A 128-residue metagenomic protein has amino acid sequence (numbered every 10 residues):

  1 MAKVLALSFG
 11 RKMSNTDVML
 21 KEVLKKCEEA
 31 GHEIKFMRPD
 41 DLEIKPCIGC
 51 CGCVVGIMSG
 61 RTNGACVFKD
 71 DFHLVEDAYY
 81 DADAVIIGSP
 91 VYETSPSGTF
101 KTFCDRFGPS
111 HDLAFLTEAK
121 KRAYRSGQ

Functional and structural regions predicted by a protein language model:
M1-L116: N-terminal beta1-alpha1-beta2 submodule of the flavodoxin-like/Rossmannoid cofactor-binding fold
L116-Q128: Short, conserved loop/helix-junction motifs that constitute active-site signature segments in enzyme catalytic cores
